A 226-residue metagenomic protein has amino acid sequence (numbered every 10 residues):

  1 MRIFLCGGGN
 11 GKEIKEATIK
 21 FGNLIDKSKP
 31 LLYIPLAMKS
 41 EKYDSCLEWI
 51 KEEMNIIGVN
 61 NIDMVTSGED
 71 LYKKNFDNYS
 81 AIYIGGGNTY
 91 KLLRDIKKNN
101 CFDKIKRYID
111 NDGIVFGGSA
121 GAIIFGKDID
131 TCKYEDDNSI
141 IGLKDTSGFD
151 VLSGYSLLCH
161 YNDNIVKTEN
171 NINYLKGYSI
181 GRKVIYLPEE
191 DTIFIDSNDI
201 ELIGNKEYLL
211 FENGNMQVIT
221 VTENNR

Functional and structural regions predicted by a protein language model:
M1-D26, M38, D44-E48, E52 (+2 more regions): C-terminal and late-domain segments of enzyme folds
L5, D63-V65, I84, V115-G118 (+1 more regions): General beta-strand structural signal in soluble alpha/beta enzymes
D26-L31, Y79, D112, G181: A general structural motif
M38-K97: Portal/gating segments that form or line small-molecule/metal binding sites
N75, N99-D112: Catalytic-core regions built around general acid/base machinery
Y83-G86, I109-D128: Catalytic nucleophile loop
Y90, A122-F125, T192-F194: Short, active-site-adjacent cap segments at secondary-structure transitions
